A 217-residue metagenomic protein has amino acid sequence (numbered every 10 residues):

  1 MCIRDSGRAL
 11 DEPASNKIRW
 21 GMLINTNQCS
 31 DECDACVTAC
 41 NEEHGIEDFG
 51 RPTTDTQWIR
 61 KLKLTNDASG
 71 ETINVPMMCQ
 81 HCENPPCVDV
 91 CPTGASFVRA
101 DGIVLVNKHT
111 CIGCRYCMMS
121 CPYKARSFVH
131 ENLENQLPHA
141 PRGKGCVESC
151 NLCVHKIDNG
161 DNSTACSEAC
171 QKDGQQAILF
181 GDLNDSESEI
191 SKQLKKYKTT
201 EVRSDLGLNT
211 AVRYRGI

Functional and structural regions predicted by a protein language model:
R4-I217: Non-ligating segments of multi-cofactor redox enzymes
